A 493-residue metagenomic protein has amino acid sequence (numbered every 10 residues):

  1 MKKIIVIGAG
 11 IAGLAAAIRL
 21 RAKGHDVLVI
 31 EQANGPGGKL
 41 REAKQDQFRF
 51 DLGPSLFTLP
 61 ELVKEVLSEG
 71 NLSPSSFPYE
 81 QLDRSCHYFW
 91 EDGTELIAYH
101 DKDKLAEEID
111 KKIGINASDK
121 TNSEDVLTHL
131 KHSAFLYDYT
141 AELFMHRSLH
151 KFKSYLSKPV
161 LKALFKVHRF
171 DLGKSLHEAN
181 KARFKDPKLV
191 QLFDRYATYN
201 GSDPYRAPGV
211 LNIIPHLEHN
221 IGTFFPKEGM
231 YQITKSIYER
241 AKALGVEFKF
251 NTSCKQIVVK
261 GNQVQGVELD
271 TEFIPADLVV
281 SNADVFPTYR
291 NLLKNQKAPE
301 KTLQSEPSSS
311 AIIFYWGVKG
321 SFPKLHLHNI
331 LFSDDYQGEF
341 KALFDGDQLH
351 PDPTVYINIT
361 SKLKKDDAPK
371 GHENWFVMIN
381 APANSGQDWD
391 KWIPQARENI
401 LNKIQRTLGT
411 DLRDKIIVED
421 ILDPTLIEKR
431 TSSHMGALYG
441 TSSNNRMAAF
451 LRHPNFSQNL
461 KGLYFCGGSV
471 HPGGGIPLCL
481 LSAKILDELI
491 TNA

Functional and structural regions predicted by a protein language model:
K3-V29: N-terminal Rossmann-like FAD-binding beta1-loop-alpha1 element of flavoenzymes
A22-Q45: Glycine-rich FAD pyrophosphate-binding loop
A43, F50-S85: N-terminal FAD cofactor-binding segment of flavoenzymes
D92-A207: Rossmann-like flavin
D186-N200, D352-Y356, T410-P472: A glycine-rich dinucleotide-binding beta-alpha-beta segment and adjacent secondary-structure elements that constitute
I213-V264: Helical element adjacent to the flavin cofactor pocket in flavoenzyme catalytic cores
K255-P369: Mid-domain catalytic core of redox enzymes that form a hydrophobic substrate pocket/lid adjacent to a catalytic redox
K319-E428: C-terminal segments that line or cap access tunnels to active or ligand-binding sites in enzymes and enzyme-associated
